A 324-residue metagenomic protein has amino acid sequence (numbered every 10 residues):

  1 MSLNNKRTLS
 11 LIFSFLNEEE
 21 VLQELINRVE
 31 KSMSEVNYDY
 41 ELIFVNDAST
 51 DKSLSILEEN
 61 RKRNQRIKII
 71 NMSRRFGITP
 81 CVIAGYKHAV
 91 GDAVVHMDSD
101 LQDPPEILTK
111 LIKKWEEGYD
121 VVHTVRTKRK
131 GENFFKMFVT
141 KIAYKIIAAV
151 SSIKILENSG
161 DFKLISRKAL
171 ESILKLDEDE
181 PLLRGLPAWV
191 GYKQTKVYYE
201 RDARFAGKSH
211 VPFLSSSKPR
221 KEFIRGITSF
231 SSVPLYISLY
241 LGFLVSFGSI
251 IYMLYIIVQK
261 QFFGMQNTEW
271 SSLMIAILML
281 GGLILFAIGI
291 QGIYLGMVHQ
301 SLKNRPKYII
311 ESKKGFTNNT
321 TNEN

Functional and structural regions predicted by a protein language model:
M1-N133: Structured catalytic core of nucleotide-sugar glycosyltransferases
S2-K6, G185-N324: Hydrophobic helical membrane-anchoring modules
L25, S32, I56, L111 (+6 more regions): A ubiquitous structural signal for well-ordered alpha-helices
K31, E35, E59, R63 (+6 more regions): Conserved amphipathic alpha-helical interaction elements at protein-protein interfaces in regulatory, energy-coupling
R66, I70-R74, I78-H88, Q102-P181 (+1 more regions): Acceptor/aglycone-binding surface of glycosyltransferases and processive sugar-polymer synthases
